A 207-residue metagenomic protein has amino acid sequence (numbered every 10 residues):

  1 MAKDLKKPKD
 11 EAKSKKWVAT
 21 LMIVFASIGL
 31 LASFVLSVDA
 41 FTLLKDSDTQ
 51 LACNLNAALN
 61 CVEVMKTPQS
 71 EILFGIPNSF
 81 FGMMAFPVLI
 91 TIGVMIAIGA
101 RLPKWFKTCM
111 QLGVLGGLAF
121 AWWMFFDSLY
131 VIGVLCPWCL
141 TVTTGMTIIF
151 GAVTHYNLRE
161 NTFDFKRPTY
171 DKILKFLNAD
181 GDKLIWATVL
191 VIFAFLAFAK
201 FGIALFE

Functional and structural regions predicted by a protein language model:
A2-K15, E160-D180: Membrane-interfacial, low-structure loops and terminal tails that flank and connect transmembrane helices in multi-pass
A2-K3, M84-I90, V142-E160, V189-I192: Hydrophobic cores of alpha-helical transmembrane segments in multi-pass inner/ER membrane proteins, independent
K16-L44, F193-F198: N-terminal signal-anchor transmembrane alpha helix
F41-P77: Extracytosolic (periplasmic/ER-lumenal) interhelical loops and adjacent juxtamembrane/interface segments of multi-pass
F41-Q50, A119-M146, A199-E207: Interfacial helix-loop-helix junctions of multi-pass membrane proteins
S70-V88, L135-T147: Membrane-interface loop-to-helix entry segments
I76-I98, G116, F120: Hydrophobic alpha-helical transmembrane segments
N178-A204: Final/C-terminal transmembrane alpha-helix of multipass membrane proteins
